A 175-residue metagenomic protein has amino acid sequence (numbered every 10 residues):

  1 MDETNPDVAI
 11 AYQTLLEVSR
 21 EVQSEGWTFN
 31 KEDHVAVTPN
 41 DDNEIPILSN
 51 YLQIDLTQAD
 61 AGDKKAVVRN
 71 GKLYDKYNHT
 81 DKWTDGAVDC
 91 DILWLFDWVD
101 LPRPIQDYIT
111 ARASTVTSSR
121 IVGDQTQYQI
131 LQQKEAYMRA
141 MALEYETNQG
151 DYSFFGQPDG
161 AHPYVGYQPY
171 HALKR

Functional and structural regions predicted by a protein language model:
M1-R175: Glycine-enriched, solvent-exposed interface loops adjoining structured elements
